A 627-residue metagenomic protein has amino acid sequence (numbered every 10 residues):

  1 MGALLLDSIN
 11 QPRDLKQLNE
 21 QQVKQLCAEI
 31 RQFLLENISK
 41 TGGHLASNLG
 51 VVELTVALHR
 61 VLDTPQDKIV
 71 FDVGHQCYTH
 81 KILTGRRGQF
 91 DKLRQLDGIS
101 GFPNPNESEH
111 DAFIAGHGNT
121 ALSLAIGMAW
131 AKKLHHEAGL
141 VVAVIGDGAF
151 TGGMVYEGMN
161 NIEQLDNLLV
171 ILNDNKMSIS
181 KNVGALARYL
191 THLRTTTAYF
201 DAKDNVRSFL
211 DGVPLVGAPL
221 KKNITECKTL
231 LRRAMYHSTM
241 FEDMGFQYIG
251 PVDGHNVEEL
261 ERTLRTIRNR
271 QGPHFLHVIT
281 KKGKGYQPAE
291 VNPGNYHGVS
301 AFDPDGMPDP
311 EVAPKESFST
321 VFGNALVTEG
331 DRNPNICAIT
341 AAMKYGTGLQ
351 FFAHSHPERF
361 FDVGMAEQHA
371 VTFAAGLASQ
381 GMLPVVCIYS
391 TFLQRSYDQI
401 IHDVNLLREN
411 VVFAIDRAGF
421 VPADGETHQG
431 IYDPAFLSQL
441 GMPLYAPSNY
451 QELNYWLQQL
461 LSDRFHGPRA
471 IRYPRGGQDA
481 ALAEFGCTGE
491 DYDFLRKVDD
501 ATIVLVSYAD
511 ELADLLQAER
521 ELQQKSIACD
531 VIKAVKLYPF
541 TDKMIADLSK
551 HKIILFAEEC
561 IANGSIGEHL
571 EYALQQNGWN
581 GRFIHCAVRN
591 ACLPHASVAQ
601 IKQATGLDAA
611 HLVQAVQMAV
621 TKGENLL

Functional and structural regions predicted by a protein language model:
G2-L83, F246, D253-V257, H274-H277: N-terminal amphipathic, basic-rich helices that act as targeting or association modules
L6, K176-F322: Long, well-ordered, tryptophan-enriched scaffold segments
H44-L165, N335-I336, T340, L349-Q350 (+1 more regions): Cofactor-binding active-site loop characterized by glycine-rich and histidine/acidic residues
K68, T280-K282, Y286-L393, Q399-E409 (+3 more regions): Non-catalytic terminal/interface segments that mediate subunit docking, oligomerization, and allosteric communication
L220-P288, N410-I415, P434-E484, I553 (+1 more regions): Structural signature of the thiamine diphosphate
R262-R265, H297-G298, S317-R332, G348-H354 (+3 more regions): Glycine-/acidic-rich phosphate or pyrophosphate-binding loops and their flanking alpha/beta elements
P304, D309-V312, P422-D424, Q429 (+4 more regions): Peripheral docking tails and interdomain loops at the edges of cofactor- or intermediate-handling domains
D362, E519-R520, K525-L548: Generic long, charged, amphipathic alpha-helical segments
